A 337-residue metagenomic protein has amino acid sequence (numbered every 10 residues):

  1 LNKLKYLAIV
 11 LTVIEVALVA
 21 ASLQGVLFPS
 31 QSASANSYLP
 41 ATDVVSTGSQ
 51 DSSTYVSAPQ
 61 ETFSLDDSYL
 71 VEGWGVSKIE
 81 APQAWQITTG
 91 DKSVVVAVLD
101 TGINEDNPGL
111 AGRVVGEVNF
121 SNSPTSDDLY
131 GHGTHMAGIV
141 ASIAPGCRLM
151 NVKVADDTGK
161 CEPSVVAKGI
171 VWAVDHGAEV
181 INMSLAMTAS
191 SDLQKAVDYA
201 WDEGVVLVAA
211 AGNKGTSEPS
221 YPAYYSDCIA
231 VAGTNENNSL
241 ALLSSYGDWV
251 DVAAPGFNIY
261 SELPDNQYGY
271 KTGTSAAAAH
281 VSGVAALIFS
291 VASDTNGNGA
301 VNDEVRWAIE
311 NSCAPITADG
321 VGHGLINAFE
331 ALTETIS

Functional and structural regions predicted by a protein language model:
L1-Q31: Secretory targeting signatures
A21-V94, P108-G109, G320, L325-F329 (+1 more regions): Protease zymogen maturation seam
P59, F63-M150, T158, K168-G169 (+4 more regions): Active-site core segment of subtilase-fold serine proteases
P82, P108, T134-G138, S164 (+11 more regions): Solvent-exposed, polar/charged alpha-helical surfaces in well-ordered, non-transmembrane soluble domains, broadly
D100, G212, G273: Active-site glycine-centered loops adjacent to acidic/histidine catalytic or metal-binding residues that shape
M136, A178-P264, V305-C313: Catalytic-core segments of hydrolase enzymes
A137-V140, M150-A155, V180, G256-L325 (+2 more regions): Hydrolase catalytic cores
V154, G159-V180, L185-K195: Catalytic-core regions of hydrolytic enzymes
